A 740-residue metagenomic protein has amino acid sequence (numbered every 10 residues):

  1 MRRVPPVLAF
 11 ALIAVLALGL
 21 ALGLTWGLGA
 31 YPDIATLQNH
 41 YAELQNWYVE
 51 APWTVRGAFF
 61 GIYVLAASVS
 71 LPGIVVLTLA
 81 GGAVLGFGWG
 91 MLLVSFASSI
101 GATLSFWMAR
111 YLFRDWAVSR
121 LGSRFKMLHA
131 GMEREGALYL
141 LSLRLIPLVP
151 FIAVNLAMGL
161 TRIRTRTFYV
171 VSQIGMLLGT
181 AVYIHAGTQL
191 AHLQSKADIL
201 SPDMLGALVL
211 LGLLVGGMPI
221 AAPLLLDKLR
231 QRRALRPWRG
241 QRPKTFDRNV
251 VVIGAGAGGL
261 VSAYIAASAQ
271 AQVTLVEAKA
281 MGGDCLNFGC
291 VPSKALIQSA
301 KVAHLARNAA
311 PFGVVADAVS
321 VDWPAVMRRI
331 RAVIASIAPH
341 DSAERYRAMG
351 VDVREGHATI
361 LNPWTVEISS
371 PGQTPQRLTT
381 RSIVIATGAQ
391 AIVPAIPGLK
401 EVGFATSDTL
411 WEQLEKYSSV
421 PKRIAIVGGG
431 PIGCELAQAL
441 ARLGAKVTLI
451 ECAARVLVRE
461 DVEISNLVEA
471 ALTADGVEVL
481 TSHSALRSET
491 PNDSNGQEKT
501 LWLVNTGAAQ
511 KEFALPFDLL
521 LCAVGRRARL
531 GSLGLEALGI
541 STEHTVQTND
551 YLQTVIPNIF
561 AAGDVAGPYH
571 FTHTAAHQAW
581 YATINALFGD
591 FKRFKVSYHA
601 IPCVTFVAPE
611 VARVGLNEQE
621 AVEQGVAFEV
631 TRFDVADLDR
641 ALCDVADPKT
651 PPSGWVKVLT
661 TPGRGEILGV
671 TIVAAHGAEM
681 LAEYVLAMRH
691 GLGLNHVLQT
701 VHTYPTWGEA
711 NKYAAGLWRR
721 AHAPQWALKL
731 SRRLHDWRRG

Functional and structural regions predicted by a protein language model:
R2-V4, A21-I62, S95, S99-N155 (+4 more regions): Membrane-interfacial helix-loop-helix
R248-L275, A425, I432-R442: N-terminal Rossmann-like FAD-binding beta1-loop-alpha1 element of flavoenzymes
I253, A267-K279, V291, A295-V302 (+2 more regions): Flexible, glycine-rich terminal cap/loop adjacent to redox cofactors in electron-transfer oxidoreductases
I265-A271, V276-V420, A453-L457, E463-I464 (+4 more regions): Glycine-rich flavin
C290, T387-K446, D475-V479, E536-V555: Glycine-rich dinucleotide-binding loop and its adjacent helix/turn
A316-D317, D352-E355, T359-Q373, L378 (+4 more regions): A Rossmann-like FAD-binding core segment of flavoenzymes
K400-S418, A514-K592, A682-E683: FAD-site-proximal beta/loop scaffold in flavoenzymes
D461-E463, L467, A562-V622, Y704-W726: A conserved FAD-binding loop/helix module that cradles the flavin
